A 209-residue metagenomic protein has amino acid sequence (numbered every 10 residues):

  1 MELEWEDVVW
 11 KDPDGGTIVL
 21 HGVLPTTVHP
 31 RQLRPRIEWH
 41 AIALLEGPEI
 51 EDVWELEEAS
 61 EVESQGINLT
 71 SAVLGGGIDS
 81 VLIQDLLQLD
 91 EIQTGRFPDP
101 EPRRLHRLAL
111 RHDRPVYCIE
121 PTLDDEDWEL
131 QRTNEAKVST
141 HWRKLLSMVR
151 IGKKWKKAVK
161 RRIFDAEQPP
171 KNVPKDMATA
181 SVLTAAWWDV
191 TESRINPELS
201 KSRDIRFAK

Functional and structural regions predicted by a protein language model:
M1-V19: N- or domain-start disorder-to-order transition segments that initiate the globular core
K11-G15, R34-W39, L110-R111: Flexible, charged surface loops at secondary-structure boundaries
P13-H21, L86-E91: Short, basic, glycine/proline-bearing loop/turn elements
G16-I18, A41, K209: Residue-level preference for the first positions of well-ordered beta-strands
V19, I42-A43, P115-I119: Hydrophobic/aromatic beta-strand patches that form the interior of the parallel beta-sheet core in alpha/beta enzyme
H21-P25, H29-A41, G47-E58: Non-catalytic, usually N-terminal nucleic-acid engagement modules in DNA/RNA processing proteins
L45-E46, D204: Acidic-residue sensor for enzyme active/binding pockets
L56-E57, V62-A208: Hydrophobic, often amphipathic alpha-helical segments used for membrane interaction and targeting
